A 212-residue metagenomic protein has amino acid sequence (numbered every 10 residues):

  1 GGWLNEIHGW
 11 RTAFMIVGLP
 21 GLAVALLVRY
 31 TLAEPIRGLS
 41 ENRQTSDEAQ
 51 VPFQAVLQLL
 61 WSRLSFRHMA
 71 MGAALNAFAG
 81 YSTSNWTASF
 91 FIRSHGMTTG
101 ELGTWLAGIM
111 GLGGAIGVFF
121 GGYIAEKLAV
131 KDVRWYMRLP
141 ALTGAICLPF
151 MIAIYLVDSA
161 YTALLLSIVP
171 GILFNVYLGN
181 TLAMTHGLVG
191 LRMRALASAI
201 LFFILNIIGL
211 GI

Functional and structural regions predicted by a protein language model:
G1-H8, F91-I92, I124-A125, A129: Interfacial helix-cap and linker-helix signal at transmembrane-aqueous boundaries of multi-pass secondary transporters
G1-I36: Helix-loop-helix hairpin linking two adjacent transmembrane segments in secondary transporters
I36-A70, S94: Juxtamembrane intracellular "pre-TM" segments in multi-pass secondary transporters
R63-F119, P170, F174-L182, G209-L210: Extracytoplasmic gate region of multi-pass secondary transporters
T99-E101, L191-L201: Loop-to-transmembrane helix entry/capping segments in MFS-fold secondary transporters and related SLC/MFSD carriers
G117-V133: Helix-to-loop junctions at the C-terminal end of transmembrane segments in multipass secondary transporters
A129-K131, T185-R194: Paired intracellular helix-loop junctions of major facilitator superfamily
V133-T181: C-terminal transmembrane helical hairpin of 12-TM major facilitator-type secondary transporters
